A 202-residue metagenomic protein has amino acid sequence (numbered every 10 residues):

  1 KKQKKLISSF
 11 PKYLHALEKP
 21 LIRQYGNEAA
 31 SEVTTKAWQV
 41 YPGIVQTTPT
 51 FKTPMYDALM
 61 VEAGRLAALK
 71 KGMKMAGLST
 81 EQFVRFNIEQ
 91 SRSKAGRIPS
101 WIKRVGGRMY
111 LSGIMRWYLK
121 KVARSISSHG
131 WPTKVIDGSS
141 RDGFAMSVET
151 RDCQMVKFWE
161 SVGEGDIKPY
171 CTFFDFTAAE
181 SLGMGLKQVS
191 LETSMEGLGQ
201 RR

Functional and structural regions predicted by a protein language model:
K1-K5, H15, M115-R116, K120 (+4 more regions): Proteins with a high burden of low-complexity, intrinsically disordered sequence enriched in S/T/G/P/A and R, requiring
K1-M73: N-terminal, charged low-complexity regulatory/assembly segments
K4, T48, K52, Y56 (+4 more regions): A near-ubiquitous, low-amplitude feature marking generic local secondary-structure context
R23-Q24, M75, S181, G185: Residues at alpha-helix termini
A30, L78-E81, Q188: Secondary-structure boundary/capping residues
T34, R85, L191-T193: Proline- and acidic/polar-enriched loop/turn elements at helix boundaries
V61-V162, I167: Amphipathic interaction/junction segments at domain boundaries or subunit interfaces
K157-F158, G165-R202: C-terminal non-catalytic interaction appendages of large macromolecular assemblies
